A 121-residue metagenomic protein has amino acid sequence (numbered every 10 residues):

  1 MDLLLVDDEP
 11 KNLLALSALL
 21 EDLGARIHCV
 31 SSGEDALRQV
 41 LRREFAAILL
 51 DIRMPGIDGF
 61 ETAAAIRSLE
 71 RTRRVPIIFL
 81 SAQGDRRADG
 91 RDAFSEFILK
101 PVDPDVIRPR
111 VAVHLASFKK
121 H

Functional and structural regions predicted by a protein language model:
P10-H28: Two-component/phosphorelay signaling modules centered on CheY-like receiver
V30-E34: Conserved Asp/Asn-Gly motif in the active-site loop of CheY-like receiver
L41-R43, R67-R74, D92, A112: Conserved phosphotransfer cores of two-component systems
R43-L49: Active-site beta3 strand of CheY-like receiver
M54: Receiver (REC) domain active-site loop signature in two-component systems and cognate sites in sensor histidine kinases
L80-S81: Hydrophobic/aromatic residues positioned on beta-strands within the core alpha/beta folds
V102-L115: C-terminal output helix
